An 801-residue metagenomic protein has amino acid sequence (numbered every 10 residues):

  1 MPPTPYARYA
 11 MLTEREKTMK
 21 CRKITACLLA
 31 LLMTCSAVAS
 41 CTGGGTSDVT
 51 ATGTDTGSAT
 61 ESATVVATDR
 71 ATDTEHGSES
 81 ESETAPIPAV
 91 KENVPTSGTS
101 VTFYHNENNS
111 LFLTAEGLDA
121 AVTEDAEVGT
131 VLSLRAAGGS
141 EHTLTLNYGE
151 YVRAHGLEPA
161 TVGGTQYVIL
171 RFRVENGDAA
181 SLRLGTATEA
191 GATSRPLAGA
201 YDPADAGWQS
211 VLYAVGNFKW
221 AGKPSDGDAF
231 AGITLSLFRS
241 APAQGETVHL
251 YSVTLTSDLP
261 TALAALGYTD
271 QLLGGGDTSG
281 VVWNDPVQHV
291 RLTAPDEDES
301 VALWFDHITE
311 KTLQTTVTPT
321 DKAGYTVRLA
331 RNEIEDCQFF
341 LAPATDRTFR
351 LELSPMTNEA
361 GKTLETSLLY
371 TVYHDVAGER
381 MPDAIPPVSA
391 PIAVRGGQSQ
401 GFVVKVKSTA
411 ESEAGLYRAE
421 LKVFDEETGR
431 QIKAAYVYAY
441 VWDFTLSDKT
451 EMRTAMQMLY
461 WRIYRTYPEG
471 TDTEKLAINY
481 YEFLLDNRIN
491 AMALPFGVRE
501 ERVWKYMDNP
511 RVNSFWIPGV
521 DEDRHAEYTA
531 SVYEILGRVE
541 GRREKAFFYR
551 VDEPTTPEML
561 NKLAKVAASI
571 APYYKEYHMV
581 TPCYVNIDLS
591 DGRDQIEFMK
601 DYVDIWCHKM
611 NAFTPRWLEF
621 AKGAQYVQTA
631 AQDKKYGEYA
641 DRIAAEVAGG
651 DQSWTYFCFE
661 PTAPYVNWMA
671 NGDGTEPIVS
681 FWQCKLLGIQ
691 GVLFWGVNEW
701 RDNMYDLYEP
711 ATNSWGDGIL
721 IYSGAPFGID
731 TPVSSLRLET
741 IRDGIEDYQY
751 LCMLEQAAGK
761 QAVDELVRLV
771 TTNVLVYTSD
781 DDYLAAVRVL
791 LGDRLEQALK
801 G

Functional and structural regions predicted by a protein language model:
E83-D119, E124-A126, A264-D277: Extracellular carbohydrate-recognition regions
V122-N147: Short carbohydrate-recognition loop motifs
G139-P224, A243-H249: Extracellular ligand-binding interfaces
L272, G276, E534-P557, L563 (+3 more regions): Catalytic domains of carbohydrate-active enzymes that cleave complex glycans
T278-K322, I334, Q338, A344-V404: Surface-exposed binding patches on compact interaction domains or structured appendages
F340-T357, S389-K449: Extended acidic/polar, glycine-enriched regions that form or flank non-catalytic beta-rich accessory modules
I432-D521, S531-Y533, G537-F547, D552: An acidic-aromatic substrate-binding cleft motif
V647-G674: Active-site clefts of carbohydrate-active enzymes
